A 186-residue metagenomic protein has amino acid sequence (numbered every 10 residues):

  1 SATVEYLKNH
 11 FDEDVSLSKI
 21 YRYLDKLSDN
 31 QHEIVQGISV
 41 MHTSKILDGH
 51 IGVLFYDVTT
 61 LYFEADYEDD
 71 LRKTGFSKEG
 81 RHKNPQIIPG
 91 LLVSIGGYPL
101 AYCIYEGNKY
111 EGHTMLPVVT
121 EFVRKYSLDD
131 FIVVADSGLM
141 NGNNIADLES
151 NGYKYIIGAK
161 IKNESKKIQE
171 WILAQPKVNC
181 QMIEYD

Functional and structural regions predicted by a protein language model:
S1-D186: Anion-binding and metal-coordination hotspots
